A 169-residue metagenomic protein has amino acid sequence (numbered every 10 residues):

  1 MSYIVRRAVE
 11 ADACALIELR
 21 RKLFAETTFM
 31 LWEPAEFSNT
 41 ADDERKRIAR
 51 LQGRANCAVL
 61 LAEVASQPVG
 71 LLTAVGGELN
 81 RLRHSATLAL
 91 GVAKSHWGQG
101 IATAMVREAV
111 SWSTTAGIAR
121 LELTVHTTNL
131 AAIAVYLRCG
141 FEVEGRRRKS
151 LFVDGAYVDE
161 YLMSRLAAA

Functional and structural regions predicted by a protein language model:
I4-E18: A short beta-loop-alpha structural element at the N-terminal edge of CoA-dependent acyl/N-acetyltransferase catalytic
R7-E10, F24-L31, A35-S95, V106-E108 (+2 more regions): Acetyl-CoA-dependent GNAT
A15, T87, A131, R138: Amphipathic alpha-helical recognition patches that constitute DNA-binding helices
L61, T73, T87-G91, G100 (+3 more regions): Conserved beta-strand segments that form the floor/walls of ligand-binding pockets within enzyme and binding domains
L82, R120-H126, L137, E142-V158: Conserved catalytic-core motifs of GNAT/GCN5-like acyltransferases
A93, W97, W112, L123-I133 (+1 more regions): Conserved beta-strand-loop-alpha-helix junction that forms the acyl-donor binding cleft
G98-S111, T115, A134-R138: Conserved acetyl-CoA-binding loop-helix of GNAT-fold acetyltransferases
A156-A169: Terminal substrate-recognition subdomain of acyl/acetyltransferases
